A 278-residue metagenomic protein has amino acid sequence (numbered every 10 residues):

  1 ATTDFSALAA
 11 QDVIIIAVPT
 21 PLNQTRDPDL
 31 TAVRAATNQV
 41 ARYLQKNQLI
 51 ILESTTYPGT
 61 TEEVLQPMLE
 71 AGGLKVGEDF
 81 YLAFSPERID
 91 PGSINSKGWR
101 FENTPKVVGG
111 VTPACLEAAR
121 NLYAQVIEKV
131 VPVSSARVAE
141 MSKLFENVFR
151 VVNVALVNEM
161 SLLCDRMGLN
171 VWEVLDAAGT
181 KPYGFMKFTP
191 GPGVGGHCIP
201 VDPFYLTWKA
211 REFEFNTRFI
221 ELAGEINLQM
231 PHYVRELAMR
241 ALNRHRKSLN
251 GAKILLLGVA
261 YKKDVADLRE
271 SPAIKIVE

Functional and structural regions predicted by a protein language model:
A1-E278: Structural/interface elements that position substrates and couple domains in central-metabolism enzymes
